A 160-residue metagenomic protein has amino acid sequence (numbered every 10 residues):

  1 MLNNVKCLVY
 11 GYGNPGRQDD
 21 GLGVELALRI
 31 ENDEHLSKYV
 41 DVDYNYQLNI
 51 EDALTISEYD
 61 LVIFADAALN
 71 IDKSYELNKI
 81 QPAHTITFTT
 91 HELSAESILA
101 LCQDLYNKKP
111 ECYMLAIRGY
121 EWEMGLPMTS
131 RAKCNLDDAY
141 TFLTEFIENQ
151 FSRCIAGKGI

Functional and structural regions predicted by a protein language model:
M1-G119, L126-D138, L143-I160: N-terminal catalytic or cofactor-binding beta/alpha core of small enzyme domains
